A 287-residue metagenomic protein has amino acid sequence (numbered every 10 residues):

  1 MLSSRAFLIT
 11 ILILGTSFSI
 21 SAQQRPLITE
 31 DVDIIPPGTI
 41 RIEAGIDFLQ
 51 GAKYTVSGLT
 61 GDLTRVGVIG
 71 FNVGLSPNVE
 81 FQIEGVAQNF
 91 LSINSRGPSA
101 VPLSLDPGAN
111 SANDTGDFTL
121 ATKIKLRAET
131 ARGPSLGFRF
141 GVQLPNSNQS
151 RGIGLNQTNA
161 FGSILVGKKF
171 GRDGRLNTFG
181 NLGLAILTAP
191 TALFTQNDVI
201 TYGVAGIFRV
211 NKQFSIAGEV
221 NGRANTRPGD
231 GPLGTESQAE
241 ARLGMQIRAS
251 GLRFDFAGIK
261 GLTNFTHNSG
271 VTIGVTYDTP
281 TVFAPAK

Functional and structural regions predicted by a protein language model:
M1-L8: Bacterial N-terminal signal peptides that target proteins for export
S17-S19: N-terminal signal peptide c-region/cleavage motif recognized by signal peptidases
A22-K287: Transmembrane beta-barrel domains of Gram-negative outer membranes and organellar outer membranes
